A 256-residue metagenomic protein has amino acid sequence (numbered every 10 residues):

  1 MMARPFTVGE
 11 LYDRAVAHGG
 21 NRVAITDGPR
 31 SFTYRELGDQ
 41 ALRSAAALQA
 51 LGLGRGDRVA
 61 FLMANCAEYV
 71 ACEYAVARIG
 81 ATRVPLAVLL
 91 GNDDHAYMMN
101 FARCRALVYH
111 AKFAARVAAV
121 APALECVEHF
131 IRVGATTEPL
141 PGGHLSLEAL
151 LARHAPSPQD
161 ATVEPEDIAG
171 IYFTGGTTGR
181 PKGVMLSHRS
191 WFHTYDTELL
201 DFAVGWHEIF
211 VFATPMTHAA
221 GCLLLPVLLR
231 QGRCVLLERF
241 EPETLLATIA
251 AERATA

Functional and structural regions predicted by a protein language model:
M2-D13, N21-C66, V70-Y74, G91-A96 (+1 more regions): Conserved AMP-binding/adenylate-forming core of the ANL superfamily
P5, G20-N21, R132, H154-F173 (+2 more regions): Conserved pre-ATP/AMP-binding loop-to-beta segment of ANL
L11, A50-L51, R78-A149, R253: Structural core segment of the AMP-binding/adenylate-forming
G38-A46, G170, V184-G205, A213-T217: Conserved structural elements of the adenylate-forming
R58, A64-V84, V88-N92, Y97-A106 (+3 more regions): A short helix-loop-beta submotif of the ANL/AMP-binding
V59, V76, L107, I168 (+4 more regions): Conserved S/T- and glycine-rich ATP-binding loop of Class I adenylate-forming
A64, Y109-A119, T214-P215, F240-E243 (+1 more regions): Adenylate-forming
F192-I209, T217-A256: Conserved AMP-binding/adenylation subdomain of ANL enzymes
